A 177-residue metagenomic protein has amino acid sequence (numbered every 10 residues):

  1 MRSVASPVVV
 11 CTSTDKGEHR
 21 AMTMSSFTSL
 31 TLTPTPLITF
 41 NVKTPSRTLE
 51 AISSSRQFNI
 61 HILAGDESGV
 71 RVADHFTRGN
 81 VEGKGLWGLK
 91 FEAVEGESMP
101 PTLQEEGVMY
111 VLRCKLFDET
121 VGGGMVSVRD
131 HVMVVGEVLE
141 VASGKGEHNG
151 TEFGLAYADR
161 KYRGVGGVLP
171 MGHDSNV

Functional and structural regions predicted by a protein language model:
M1-V177: Basic, polyanion-binding surface patches
